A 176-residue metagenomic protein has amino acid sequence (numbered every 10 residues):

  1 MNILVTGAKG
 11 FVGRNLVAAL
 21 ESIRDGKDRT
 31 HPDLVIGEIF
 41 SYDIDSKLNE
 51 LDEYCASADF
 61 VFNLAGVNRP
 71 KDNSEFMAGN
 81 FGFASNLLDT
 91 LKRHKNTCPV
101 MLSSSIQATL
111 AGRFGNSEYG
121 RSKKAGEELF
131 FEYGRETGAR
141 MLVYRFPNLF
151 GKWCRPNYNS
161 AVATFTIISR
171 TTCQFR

Functional and structural regions predicted by a protein language model:
M1-G26: N-terminal Rossmann NAD(P)H-binding glycine-rich loop of SDR-like oxidoreductase domains
T6, G10, M77-F81, N116-K124 (+1 more regions): Short-chain dehydrogenase/reductase
T6, Y42, V61-A65, V100-I106 (+1 more regions): SDR active-site strand-loop-helix element
D25-E53: Adenosine-cofactor binding site in Rossmann-like domains, unifying the SAM/SAH pocket of S-adenosylmethionine-dependent
I36, S57-A58, T97-C98, T172: A general structural motif
D43-N86, T90-H94, Q107-F114: NAD(P)H-binding glycine-rich loop region in Rossmannoid oxidoreductase-like domains and their noncatalytic homologs
S85-E128, E132-Y144: Conserved Rossmann-fold NAD(P)-dependent oxidoreductase catalytic core, especially the SDR/UDP-sugar
E132-V143, P147-R176: NAD(P)-dependent short-chain dehydrogenase/reductase
